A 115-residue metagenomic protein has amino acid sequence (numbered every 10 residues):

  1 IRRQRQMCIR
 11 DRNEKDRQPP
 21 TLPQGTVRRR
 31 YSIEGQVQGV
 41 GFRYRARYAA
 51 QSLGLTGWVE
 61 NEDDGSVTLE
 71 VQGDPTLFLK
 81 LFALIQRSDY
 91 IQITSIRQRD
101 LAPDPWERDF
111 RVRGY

Functional and structural regions predicted by a protein language model:
I1-D11: Single conserved hydrophobic/aromatic residue that forms the stacking wall/gate of nucleotide- or nucleobase-binding
Q4, V40-R43: Glycine-rich phosphate-binding loop
R10-L22: Extended, non-globular alpha-helical segments
Q24-V37: Short glycine-/aliphatic-rich beta-strand segments at the starts of folded cytosolic domains
Y44-L84: Amphipathic, hydrophobic secondary-structure cores in small proteins
Y90-P103: Conserved short beta-strand edge segments in small beta-sheet-based binding/regulatory domains
P103-Y115: Short, low-order "capping/linker" segments at domain edges
